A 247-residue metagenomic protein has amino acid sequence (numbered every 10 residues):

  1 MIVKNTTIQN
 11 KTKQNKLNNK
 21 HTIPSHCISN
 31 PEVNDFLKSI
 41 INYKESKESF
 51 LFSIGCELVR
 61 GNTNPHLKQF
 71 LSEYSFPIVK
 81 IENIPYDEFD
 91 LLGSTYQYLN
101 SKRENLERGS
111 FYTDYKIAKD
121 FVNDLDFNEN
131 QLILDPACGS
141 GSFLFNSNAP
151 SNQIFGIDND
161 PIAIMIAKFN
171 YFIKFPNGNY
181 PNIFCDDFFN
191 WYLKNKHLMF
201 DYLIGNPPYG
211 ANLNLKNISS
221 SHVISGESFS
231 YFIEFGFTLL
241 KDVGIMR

Functional and structural regions predicted by a protein language model:
I2, T7, T12-N15, S46 (+2 more regions): SAM-dependent methyltransferase catalytic region
K11-Y43, E48-L51: Charged, amphipathic alpha-helical stretches
